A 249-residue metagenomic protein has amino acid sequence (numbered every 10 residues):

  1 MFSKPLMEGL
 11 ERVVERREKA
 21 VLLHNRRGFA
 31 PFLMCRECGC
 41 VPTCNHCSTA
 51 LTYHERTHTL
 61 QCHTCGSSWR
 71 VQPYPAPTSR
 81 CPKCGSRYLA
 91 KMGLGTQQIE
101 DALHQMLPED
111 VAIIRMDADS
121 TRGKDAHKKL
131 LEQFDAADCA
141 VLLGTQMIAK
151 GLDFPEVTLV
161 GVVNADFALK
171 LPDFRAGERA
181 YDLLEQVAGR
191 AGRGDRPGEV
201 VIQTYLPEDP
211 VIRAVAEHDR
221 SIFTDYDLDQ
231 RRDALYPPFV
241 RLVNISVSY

Functional and structural regions predicted by a protein language model:
M1-S246: Inter-lobe coupling/hinge segments of SF2-like helicase ATPases
